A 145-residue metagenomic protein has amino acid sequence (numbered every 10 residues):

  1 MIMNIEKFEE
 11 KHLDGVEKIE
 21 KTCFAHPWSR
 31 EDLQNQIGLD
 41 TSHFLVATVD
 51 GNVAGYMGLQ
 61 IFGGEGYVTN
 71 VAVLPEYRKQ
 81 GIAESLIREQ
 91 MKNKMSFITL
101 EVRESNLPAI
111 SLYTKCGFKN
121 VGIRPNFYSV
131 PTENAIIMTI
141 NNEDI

Functional and structural regions predicted by a protein language model:
I2-I5: Extreme N-terminal starter segment of soluble prokaryotic enzymes
K7-E76, E84-N93, N141-I145: Acetyl-CoA-dependent GNAT
D32, R124-P125: Short, P/G- and charge-enriched loop/turn segments at secondary-structure junctions
Y56, V121-I123: Residue-level detector of high-confidence beta-strand sites
N70, L74-R88, R103-S111, K115-C116 (+1 more regions): Conserved glycine-rich acetyl-CoA-binding loop
N70-A72, T99-E101, I137-T139: Short aromatic/hydrophobic contact patches that present stacked aromatics for nucleic-acid/ligand binding
N93-E104: Conserved GNAT acetyl-CoA-binding A-motif
R103-L107, C116, N126-I145: C-terminal "cap" of GNAT-fold acetyltransferases
